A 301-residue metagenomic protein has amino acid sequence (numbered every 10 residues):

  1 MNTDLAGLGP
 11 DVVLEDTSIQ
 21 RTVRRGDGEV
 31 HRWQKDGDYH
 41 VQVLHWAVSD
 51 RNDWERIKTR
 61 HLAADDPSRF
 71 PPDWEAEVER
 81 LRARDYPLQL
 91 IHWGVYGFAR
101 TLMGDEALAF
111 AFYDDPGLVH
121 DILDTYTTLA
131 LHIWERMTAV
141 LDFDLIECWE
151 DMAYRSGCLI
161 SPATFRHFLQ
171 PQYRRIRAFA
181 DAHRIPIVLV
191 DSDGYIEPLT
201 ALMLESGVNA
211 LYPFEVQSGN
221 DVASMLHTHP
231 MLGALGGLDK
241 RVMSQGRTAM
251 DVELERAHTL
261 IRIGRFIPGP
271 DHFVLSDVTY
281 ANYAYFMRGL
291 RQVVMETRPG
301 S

Functional and structural regions predicted by a protein language model:
M1, T17-I19, P230, Q245-G246: Generic structural signal for short, solvent-exposed loop/turn connectors between secondary structure elements
M1-D11: Segments that shape or occlude catalytic/ligand-binding pockets
M1-N2, I19, G28, A153: Glycine-centered secondary-structure boundary/capping sites
G9-A64, A83-R84: A contiguous, low-structure linker/loop signature
R24, R51, R56-S301: Active-site loop segments of alpha/beta catalytic cores
